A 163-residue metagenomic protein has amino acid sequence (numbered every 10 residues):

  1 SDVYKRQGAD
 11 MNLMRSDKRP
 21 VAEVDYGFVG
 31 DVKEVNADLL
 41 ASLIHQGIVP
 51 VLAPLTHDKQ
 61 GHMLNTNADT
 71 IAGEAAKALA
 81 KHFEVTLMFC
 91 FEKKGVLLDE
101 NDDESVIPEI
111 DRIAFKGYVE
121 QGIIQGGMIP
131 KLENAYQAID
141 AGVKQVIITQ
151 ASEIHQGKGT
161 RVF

Functional and structural regions predicted by a protein language model:
S1, K5-F163: C-terminal catalytic "cap/lid" subdomain
